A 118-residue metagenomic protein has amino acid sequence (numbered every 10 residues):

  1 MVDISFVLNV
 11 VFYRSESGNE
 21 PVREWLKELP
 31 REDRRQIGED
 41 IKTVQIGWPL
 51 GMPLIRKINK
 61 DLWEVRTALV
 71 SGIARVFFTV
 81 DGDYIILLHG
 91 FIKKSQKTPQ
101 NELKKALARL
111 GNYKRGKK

Functional and structural regions predicted by a protein language model:
M1-I73, G82-I85, I92-K118: Basic, Lys/Arg-enriched alpha-helical interface segments
